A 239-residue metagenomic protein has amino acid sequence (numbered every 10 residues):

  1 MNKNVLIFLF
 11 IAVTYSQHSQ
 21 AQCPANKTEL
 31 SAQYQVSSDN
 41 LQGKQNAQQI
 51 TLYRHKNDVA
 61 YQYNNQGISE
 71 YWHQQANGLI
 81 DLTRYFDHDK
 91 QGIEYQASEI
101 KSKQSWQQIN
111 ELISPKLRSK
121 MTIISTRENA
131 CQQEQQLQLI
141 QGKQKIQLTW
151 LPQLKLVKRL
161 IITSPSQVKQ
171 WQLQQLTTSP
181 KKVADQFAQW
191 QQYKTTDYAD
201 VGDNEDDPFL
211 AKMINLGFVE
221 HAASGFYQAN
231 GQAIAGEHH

Functional and structural regions predicted by a protein language model:
V5-V13: Sec-dependent N-terminal signal peptides
T14-H18: N-terminal signal peptide c-region/cleavage motif recognized by signal peptidases
Q22-N46, N57-Q62, K103-Q104, Y193: A short, Trp-centered hydrophobic/proline-enriched beta-strand micro-motif
A25-Q33, K56-Q62, I80-D81, A130-Q138 (+1 more regions): Short, hydrophobic/aromatic-rich segments at coil-to-beta transitions
Q45, Q66-G67, Q141-K143, S166: Glycine-centered tight beta-turn/hairpin loop motif at sheet-sheet or coil-to-beta transitions
Q48-L117: An acidic-aromatic
Q104-T163, Q191-V201: Extended beta-strand-rich segments in extracellular/periplasmic secretory proteins, especially within noncatalytic
G142-I146, Q153-H239: Non-transmembrane domains of secretory- and envelope-associated proteins
